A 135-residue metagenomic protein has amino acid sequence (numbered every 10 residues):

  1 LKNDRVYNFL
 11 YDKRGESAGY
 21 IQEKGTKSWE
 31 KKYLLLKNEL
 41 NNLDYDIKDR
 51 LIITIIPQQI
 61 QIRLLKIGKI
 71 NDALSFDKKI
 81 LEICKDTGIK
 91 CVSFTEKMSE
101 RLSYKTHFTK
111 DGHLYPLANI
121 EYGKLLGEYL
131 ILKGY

Functional and structural regions predicted by a protein language model:
L1-L81, K97-S99: Serine-dependent acyl-ester chemistry module
I21, Y104-F108: Surface-exposed, active-site-proximal loop segments in enzymatic domains
R50, G88-K90: Conserved beta-strand segments of alpha/beta enzyme cores
I70-D72, F108-D111: Short, hinge-like loop/turn segments at secondary-structure boundaries
S93-T95, N119: Generic structural signal for small/hydrophobic residues in well-ordered secondary structure, especially within
K110-Y135: Histidine-centered active-site loop/cap adjacent to the catalytic His in serine esterases/O-acetyl transfer systems
